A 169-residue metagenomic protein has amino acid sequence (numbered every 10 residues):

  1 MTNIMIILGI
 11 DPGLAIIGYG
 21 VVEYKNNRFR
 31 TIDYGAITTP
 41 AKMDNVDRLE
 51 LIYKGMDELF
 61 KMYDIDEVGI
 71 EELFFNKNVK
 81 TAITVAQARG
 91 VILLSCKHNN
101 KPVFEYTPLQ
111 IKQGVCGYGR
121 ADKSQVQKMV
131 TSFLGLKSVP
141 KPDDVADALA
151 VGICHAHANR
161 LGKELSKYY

Functional and structural regions predicted by a protein language model:
M1-Y169: Phosphate- and other anionic-substrate recognition elements at nucleic-acid/protein interfaces
